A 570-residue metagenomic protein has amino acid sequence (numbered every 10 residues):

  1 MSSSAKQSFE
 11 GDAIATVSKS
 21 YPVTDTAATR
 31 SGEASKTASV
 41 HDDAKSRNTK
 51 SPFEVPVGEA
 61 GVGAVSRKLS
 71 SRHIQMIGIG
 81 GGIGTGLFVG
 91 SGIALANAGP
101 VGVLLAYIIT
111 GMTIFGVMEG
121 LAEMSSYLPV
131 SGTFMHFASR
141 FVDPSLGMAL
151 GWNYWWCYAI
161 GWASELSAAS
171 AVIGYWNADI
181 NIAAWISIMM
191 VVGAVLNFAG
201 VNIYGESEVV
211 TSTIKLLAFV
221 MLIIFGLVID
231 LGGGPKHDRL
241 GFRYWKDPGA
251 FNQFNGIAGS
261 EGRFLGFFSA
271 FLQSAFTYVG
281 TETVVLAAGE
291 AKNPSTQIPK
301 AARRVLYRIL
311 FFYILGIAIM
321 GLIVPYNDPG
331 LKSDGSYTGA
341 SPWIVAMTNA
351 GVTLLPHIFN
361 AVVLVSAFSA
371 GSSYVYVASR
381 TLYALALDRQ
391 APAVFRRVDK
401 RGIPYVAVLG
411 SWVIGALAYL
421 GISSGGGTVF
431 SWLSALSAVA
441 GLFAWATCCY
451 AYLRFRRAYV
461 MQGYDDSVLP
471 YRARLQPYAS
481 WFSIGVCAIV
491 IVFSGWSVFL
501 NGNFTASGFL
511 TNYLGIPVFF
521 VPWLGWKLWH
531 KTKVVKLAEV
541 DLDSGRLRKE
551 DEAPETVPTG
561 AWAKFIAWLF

Functional and structural regions predicted by a protein language model:
S2-G92, A96-V101, I114-F115, T532-F570: Membrane-interface "cap" regions at the ends of multi-pass membrane proteins
A64, N177, T213-P356: Helix-loop-helix junctions that connect adjacent transmembrane segments in multi-pass membrane transporters
V65, T85-W185, G515: Extracellular loop-to-transmembrane helix junctions
V130-S131, N153-A168, Q273-A291, T353-A393 (+1 more regions): Membrane-helix boundary/coupling elements in multi-pass transport proteins
F134-A138, D143, Y175, F254-I257 (+4 more regions): TM-loop-TM module centered on a large, flexible mid-protein loop between adjacent transmembrane helices in multi-pass
M135-R140, E165-I186, A218, V285-S295 (+5 more regions): Helix-loop-helix connectors at the membrane interface of multi-pass transporters/channels
A183-K246, V279, A302-L306, L310 (+4 more regions): Membrane-interface loop-to-helix entry segments
V210-T211, L240, R397-G402, W445-N512 (+2 more regions): C-terminal membrane-solvent junction of multi-pass transporters and transport-like membrane proteins
